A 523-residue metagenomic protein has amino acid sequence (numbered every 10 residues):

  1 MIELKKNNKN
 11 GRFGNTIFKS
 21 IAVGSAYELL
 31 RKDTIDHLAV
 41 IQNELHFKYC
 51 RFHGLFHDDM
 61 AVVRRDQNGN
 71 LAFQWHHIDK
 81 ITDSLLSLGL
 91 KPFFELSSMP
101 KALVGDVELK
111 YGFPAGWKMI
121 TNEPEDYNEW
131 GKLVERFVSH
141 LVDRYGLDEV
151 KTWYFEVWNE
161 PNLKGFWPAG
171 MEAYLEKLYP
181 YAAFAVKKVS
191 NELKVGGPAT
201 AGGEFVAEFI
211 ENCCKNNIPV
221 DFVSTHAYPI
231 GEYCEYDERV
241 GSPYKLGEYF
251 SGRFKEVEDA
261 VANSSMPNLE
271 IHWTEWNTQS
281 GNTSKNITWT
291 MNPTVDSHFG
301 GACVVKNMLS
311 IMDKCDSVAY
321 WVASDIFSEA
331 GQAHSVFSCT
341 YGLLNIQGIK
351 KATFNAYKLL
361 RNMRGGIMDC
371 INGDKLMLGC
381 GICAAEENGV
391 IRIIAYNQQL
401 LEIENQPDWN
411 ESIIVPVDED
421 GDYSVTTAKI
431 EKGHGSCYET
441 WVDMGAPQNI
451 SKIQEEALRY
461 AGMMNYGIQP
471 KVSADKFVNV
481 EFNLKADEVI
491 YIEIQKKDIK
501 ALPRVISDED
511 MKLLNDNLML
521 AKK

Functional and structural regions predicted by a protein language model:
M1-K48, A486, K496-K523: Mature N-terminal, pre-catalytic/accessory segment of carbohydrate-active enzymes
S20, L85, F137, F155 (+8 more regions): Conserved, mostly hydrophobic/aromatic
E28-Q42, F205-C213, G301-N307: Short, acidic/polar
H37, G231-I287, N307, D313-D325 (+1 more regions): Glycoside hydrolase catalytic-domain groove-lining segments
L45-K245: Substrate-binding cleft and catalytic face of glycoside hydrolase catalytic domains, especially the flexible beta-alpha
E275-Q406: Aromatic/acidic polysaccharide-binding cleft in carbohydrate-active enzymes
M377-G421, T426-D443, A486-Q495: Carbohydrate-binding surface patches
N449-K523: C-terminal beta-strand-rich structural cap/linker in extracellular carbohydrate-active enzymes
